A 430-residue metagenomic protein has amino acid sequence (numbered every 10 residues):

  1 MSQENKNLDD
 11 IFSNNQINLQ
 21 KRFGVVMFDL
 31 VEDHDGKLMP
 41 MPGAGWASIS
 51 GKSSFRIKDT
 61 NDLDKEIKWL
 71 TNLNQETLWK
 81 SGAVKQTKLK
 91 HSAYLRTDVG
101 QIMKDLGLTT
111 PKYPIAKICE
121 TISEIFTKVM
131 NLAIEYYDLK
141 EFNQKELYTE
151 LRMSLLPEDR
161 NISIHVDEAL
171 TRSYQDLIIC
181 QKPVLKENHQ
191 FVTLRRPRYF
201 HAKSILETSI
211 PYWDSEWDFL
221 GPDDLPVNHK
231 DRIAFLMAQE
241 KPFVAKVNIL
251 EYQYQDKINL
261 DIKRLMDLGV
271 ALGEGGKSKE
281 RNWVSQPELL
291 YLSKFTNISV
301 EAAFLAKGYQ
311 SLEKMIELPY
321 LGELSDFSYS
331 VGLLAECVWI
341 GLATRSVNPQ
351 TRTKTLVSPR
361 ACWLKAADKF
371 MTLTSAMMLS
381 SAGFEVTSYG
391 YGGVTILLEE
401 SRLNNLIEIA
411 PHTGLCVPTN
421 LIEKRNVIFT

Functional and structural regions predicted by a protein language model:
S2-T430: Conserved acidic
